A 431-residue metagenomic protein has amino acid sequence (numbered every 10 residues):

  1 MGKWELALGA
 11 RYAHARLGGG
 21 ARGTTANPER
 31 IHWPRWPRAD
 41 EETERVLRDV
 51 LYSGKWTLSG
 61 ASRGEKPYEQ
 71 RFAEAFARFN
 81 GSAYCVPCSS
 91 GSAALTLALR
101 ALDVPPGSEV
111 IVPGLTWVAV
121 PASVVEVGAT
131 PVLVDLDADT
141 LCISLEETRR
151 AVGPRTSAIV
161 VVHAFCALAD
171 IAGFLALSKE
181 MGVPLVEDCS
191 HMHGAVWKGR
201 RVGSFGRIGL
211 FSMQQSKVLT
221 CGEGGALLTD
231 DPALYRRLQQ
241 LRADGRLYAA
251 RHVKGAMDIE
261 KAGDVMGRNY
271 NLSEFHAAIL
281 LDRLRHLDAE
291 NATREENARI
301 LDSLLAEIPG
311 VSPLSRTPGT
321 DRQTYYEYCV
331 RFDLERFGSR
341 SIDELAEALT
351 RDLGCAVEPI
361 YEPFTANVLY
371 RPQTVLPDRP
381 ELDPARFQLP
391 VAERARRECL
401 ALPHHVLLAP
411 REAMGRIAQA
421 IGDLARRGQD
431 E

Functional and structural regions predicted by a protein language model:
M1, G338, P372-E431: PLP-dependent enzyme catalytic core of the Aspartate aminotransferase-like
M1-S92, L97-R100, F174, K179 (+1 more regions): Conserved PLP-binding active-site segment in aminotransferase class I/II-type PLP enzymes
Y12, M192-K198, F205-E327: Active-site region of PLP-dependent enzymes
V46-L47, F76, A94, V110 (+14 more regions): Generic structural signal for small/hydrophobic residues in well-ordered secondary structure, especially within
R100-C189, V196: PLP-dependent aminotransferase-like
V152, L175-P184, A226-R246, R340 (+1 more regions): Basic phosphate/pyrophosphate-binding loop/patch that engages nucleotide-derived ligands
R246-M257, I300-L305, S315, L345-L400: Conserved PLP cofactor-binding pocket of PLP-dependent enzymes
C329-E335: C-terminal lobe
